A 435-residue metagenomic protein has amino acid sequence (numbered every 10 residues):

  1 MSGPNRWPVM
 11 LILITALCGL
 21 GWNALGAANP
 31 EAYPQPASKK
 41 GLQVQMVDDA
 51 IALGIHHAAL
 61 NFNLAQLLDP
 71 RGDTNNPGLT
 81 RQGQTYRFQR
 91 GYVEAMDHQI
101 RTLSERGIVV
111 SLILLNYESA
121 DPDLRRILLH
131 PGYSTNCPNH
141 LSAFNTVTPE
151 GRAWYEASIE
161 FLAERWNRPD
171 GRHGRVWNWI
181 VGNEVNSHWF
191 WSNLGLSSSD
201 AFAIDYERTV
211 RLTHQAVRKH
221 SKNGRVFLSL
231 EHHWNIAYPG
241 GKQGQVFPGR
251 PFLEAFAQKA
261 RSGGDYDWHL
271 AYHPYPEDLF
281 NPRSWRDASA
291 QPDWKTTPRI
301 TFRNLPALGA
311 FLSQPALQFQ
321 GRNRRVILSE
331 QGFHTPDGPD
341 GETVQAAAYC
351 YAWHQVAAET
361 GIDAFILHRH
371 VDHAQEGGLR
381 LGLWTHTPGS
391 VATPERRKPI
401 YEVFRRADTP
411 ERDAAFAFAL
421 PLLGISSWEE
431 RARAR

Functional and structural regions predicted by a protein language model:
M1-L11: Bacterial N-terminal signal peptides that target proteins for export
M10-L20: Bacterial N-terminal signal peptides
A28-A65: Boundary/entry segment of secreted carbohydrate-active catalytic domains
A37-G41, H57-A59, G107-S111, V176-I180 (+4 more regions): Structural preference for beta-strand elements that scaffold enzyme active sites
L42-A52, E160-R165, G249-Q258, A346-H354: Short, acidic/polar
H56-P239, E277-D278, D372-G377: Substrate-binding cleft and catalytic face of glycoside hydrolase catalytic domains, especially the flexible beta-alpha
T135-P138, I180, V185, F190 (+2 more regions): Aromatic-rich peripheral "rim/lid" segments of glycoside hydrolase catalytic domains that contact and position glycan
Y155-S158, A163-N167, R175, D200-E342: Noncatalytic carbohydrate-binding groove/subsite architecture in carbohydrate-active enzymes
